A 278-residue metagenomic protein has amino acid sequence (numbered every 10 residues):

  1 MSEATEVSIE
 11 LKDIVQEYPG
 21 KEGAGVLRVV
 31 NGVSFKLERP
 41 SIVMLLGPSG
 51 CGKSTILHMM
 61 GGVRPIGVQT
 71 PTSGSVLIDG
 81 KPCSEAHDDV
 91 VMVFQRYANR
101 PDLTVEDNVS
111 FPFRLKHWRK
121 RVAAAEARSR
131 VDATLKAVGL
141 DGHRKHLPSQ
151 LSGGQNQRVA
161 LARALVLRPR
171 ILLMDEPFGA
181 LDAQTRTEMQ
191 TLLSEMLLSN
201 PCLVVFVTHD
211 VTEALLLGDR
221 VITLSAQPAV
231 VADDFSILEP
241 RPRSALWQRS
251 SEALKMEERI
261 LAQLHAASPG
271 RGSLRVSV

Functional and structural regions predicted by a protein language model:
L46-P48: The feature captures the beta-strand-to-loop junction immediately N-terminal to the Walker
G61: Helix-to-loop junction immediately C-terminal to a conserved catalytic motif
L103-P112: Short coil-to-helix segment of the ABC ATPase nucleotide-binding domain corresponding to the Q-loop/switch region
E126-V138, R259, Q263: ABC nucleotide-binding domain "signature" region
L147-L151, Q155: Conserved ABC ATPase signature
L161: Hydrophobic anchor residue at the start of the ABC signature
V166-R170: A short, proline-enriched helix->beta-strand linker immediately N-terminal to the Walker B motif in ABC-type P-loop
